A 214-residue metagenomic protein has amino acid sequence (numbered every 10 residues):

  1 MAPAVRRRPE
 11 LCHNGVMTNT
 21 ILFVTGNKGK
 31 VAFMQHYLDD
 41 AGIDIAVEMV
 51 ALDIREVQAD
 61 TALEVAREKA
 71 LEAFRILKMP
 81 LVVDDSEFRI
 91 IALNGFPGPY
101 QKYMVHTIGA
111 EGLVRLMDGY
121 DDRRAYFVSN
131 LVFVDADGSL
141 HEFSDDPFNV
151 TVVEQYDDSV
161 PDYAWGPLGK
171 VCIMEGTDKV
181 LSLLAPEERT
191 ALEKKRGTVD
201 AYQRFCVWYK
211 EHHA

Functional and structural regions predicted by a protein language model:
M1, V16-M17: Initiator methionine at the very start of the polypeptide chain
M1-P3, T25: Coiled-coil-like amphipathic alpha-helices with heptad-repeat character
P3, R8-E10: Targeting/processing segments of secretory and organellar proteins
T18-L22, G29-H36, D40-A214: Anionic-ligand binding patches
